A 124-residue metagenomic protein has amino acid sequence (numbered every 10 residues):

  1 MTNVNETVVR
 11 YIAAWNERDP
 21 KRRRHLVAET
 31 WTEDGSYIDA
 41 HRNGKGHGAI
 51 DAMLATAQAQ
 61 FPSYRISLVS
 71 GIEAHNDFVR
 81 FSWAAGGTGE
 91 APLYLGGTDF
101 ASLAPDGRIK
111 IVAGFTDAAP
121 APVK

Functional and structural regions predicted by a protein language model:
T2-D19: Short, aromatic-enriched amphipathic alpha-helices that serve as compact interaction elements
N5, R22-N76: A solvent-exposed, acidic/Ser-Thr-rich amphipathic alpha-helical stretch
V8-I12, W31, L54, F81-W83: Hydrophobic alpha-helical core bundles mediating ligand binding, dimerization, or RNAP-core interactions
N16, Q58-K124: A beta-strand edge to alpha-helix "cap/lid" segment located at domain peripheries
